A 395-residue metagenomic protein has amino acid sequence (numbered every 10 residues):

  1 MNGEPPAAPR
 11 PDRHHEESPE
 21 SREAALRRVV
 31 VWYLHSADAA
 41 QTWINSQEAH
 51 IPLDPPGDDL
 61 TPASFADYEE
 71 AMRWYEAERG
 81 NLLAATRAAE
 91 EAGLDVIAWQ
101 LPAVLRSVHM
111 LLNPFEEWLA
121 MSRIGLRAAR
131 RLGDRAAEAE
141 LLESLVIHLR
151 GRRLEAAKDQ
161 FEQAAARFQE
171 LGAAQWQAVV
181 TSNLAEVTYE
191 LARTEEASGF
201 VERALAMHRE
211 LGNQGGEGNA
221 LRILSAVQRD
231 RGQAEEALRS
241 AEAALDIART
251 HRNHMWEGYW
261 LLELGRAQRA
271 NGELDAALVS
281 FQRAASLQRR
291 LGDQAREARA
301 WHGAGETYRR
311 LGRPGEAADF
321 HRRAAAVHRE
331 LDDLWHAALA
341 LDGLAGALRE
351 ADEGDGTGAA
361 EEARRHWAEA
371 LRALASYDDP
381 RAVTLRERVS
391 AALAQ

Functional and structural regions predicted by a protein language model:
M1-A8: Accessory beta->alpha helical hairpin/"wing" motif in late/C-terminal subdomains of nucleic-acid enzymes
P6, H15, V29-P62, T86: Short acidic-capped amphipathic helix/loop micro-motif used as an active-site/signal-coupling element
E16, R22-L26, V30-W32, S36 (+5 more regions): Short, well-ordered secondary-structure microsegments that present a prominent hydrophobic/aromatic side chain
S21, W74-A77, I97, P114-E117 (+10 more regions): Structural signature of alpha-solenoid helical repeat junctions
G80, A84-R87, Q100, A120 (+14 more regions): Primarily a tetratricopeptide repeat
E91-L94, A128-D134, R152, R167-A174 (+8 more regions): Short coil/turn linkers that connect adjacent helices within long alpha-helical scaffolds, especially alpha-solenoid
E138-L149, Q160, R167, A174-T194 (+14 more regions): TPR/Sel1-like alpha-solenoid repeat signature
A326, E330-Q395: C-terminal non-catalytic interaction modules
